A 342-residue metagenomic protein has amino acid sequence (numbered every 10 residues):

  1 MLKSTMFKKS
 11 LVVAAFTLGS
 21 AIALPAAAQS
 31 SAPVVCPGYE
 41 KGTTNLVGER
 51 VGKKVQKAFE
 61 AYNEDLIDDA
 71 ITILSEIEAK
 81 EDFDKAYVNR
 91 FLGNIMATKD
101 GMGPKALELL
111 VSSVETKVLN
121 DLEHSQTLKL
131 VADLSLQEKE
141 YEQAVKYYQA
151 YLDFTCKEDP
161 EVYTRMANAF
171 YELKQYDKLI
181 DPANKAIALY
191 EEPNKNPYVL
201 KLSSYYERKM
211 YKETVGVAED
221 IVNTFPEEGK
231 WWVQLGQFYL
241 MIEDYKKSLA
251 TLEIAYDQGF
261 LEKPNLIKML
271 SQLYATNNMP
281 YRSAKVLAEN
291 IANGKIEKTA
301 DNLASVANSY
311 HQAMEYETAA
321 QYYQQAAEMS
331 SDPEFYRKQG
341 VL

Functional and structural regions predicted by a protein language model:
L2-Q126, Q137, K146, E172: N-terminal leader/linker segments that initiate helical-solenoid repeat arrays
L46-V55, F83-N89, N120-K129, T155-R165 (+5 more regions): Generic helix N-cap/helix-start motif at coil->alpha-helix transitions
E64, K99-D100, E138, L173 (+4 more regions): Structural motif corresponding to the intra-repeat A-B loop/turn of tetratricopeptide repeats
I67, M102-G103, Y141, Y176 (+4 more regions): TPR-repeat structural position
D153-Q258, E262: Solenoidal tandem-repeat scaffolds enriched in leucines and small polar residues
